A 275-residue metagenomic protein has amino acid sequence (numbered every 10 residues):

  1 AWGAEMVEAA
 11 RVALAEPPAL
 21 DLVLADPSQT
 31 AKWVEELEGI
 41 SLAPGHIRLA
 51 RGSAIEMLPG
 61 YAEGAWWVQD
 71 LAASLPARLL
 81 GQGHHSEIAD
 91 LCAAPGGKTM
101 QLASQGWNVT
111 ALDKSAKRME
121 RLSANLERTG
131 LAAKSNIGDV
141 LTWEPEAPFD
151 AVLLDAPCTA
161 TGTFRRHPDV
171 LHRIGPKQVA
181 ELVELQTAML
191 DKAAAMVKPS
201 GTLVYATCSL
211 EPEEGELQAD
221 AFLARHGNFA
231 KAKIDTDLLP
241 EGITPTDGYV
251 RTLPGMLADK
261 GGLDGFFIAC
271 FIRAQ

Functional and structural regions predicted by a protein language model:
A1-Q275: S-adenosylmethionine
